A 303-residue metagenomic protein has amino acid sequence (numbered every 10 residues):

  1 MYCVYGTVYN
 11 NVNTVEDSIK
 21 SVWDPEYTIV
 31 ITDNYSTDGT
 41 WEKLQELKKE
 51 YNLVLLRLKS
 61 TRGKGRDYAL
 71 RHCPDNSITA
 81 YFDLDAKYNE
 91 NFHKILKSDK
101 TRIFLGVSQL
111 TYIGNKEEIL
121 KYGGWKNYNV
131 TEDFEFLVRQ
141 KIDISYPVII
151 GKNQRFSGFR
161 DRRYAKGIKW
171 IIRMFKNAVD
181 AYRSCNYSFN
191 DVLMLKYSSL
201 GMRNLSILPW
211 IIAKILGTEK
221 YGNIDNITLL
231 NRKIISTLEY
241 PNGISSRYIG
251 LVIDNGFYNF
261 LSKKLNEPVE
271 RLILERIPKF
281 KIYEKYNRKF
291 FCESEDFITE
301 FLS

Functional and structural regions predicted by a protein language model:
T7-D24: Short, well-formed alpha-helical segments that are part of the catalytic scaffolds of diverse glycosyltransferases
T14-D17, D38-E46: Acidic helix N-cap motif at the loop->helix transition within catalytic regions of sugar-transfer enzymes
Y27-Y35, L58: Short beta-strand/loop segment that forms part of the nucleotide-sugar
D33-E42, A86-K87: A conserved acidic beta->alpha catalytic loop
R57-C73: Glycine-rich, basic loop-to-helix element that forms the pyrophosphate-binding segment of sugar-nucleotide handling
N76-K87: Short beta-strand-to-loop acidic/aromatic patch adjacent to the donor-nucleotide binding site
V130-F136: Acidic donor-binding loop at a coil-to-helix junction in glycosyltransferase catalytic cores that engages
V148-K196: Active-site donor/metal-binding and catalytic loop motifs of nucleotide-sugar-dependent glycosylation enzymes
